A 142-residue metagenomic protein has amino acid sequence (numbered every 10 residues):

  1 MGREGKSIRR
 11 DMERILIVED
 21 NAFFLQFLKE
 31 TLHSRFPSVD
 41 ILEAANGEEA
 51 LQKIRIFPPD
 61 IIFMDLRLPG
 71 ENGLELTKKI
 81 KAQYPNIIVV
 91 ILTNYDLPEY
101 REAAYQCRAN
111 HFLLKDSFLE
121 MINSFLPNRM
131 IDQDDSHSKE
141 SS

Functional and structural regions predicted by a protein language model:
E19: Conserved acidic carboxylate
A22-L42: Two-component/phosphorelay signaling modules centered on CheY-like receiver
E43-I61: Acidic, metal-coordinating helix/loop segments flanking the phosphotransfer/catalytic sites of two-component signaling
N46, N72-E75: Acidic catalytic/metal-coordinating carboxylates
Q52, L74-P85: Short amphipathic alpha-helix used as the core "switch/output" element in two-component signaling
D65, T93: Active-site residues of response regulator receiver
P69, L97: The feature encodes the CheY-like receiver
G73, Y105-N110: As written
